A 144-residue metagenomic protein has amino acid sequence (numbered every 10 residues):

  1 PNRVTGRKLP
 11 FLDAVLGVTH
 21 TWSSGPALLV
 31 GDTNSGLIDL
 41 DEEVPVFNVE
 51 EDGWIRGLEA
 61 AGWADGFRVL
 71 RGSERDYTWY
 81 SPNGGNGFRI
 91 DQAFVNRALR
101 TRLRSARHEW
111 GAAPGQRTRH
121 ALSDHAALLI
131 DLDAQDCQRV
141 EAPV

Functional and structural regions predicted by a protein language model:
P1-V144: Active-site regions of metal-assisted phosphoester/phosphodiester hydrolases, unifying DNase/endonuclease modules
